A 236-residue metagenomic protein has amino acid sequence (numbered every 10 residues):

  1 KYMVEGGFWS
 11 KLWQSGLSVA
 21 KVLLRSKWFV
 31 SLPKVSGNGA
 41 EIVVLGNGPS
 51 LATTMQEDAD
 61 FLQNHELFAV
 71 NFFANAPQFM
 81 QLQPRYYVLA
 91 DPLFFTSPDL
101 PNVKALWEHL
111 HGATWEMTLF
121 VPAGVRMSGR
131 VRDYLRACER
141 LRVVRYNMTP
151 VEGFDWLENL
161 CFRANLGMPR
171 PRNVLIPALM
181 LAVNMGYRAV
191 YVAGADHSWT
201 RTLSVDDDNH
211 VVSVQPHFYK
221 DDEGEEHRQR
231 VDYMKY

Functional and structural regions predicted by a protein language model:
K1-Y236: Metal-ion/cofactor- or nucleotide/acyl-coenzyme-handling active-site neighborhoods
